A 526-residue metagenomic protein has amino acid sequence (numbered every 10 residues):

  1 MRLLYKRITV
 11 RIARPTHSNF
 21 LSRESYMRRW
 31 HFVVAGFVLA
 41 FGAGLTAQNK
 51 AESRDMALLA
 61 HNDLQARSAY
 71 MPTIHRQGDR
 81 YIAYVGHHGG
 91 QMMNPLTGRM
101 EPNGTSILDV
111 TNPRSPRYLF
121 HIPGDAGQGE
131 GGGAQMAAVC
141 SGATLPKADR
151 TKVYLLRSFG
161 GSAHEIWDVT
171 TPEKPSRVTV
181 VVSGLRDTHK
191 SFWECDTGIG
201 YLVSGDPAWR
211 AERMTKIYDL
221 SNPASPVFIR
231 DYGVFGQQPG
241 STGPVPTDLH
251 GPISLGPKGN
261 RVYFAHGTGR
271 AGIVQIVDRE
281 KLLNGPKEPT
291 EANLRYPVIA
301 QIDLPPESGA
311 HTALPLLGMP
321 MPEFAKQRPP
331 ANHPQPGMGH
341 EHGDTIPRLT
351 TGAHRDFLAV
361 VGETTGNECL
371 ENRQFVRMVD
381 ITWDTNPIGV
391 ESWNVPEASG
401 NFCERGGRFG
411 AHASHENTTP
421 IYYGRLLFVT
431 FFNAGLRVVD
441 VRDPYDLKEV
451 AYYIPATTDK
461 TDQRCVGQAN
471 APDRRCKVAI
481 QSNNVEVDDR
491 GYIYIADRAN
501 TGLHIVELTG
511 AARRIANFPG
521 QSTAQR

Functional and structural regions predicted by a protein language model:
M1-L4, W30-V33, D109: Short intrinsically disordered, low-complexity coil segments enriched in acidic
L3, A13-T16: Short, low-complexity intrinsically disordered segments enriched in A/P/G/S/L with frequent Arg, especially at protein
Y5-K6, R23, F41, A47 (+1 more regions): Generic detector of low-complexity/intrinsically disordered segments and short hydrophobic N-terminal stretches
I8-V10, L21-V34: Bacterial N-terminal signal peptides that target proteins for export
H31-G44: Bacterial N-terminal signal peptides
L45-R526: Feature marking well-ordered beta-strand scaffolds used for ligand recognition
